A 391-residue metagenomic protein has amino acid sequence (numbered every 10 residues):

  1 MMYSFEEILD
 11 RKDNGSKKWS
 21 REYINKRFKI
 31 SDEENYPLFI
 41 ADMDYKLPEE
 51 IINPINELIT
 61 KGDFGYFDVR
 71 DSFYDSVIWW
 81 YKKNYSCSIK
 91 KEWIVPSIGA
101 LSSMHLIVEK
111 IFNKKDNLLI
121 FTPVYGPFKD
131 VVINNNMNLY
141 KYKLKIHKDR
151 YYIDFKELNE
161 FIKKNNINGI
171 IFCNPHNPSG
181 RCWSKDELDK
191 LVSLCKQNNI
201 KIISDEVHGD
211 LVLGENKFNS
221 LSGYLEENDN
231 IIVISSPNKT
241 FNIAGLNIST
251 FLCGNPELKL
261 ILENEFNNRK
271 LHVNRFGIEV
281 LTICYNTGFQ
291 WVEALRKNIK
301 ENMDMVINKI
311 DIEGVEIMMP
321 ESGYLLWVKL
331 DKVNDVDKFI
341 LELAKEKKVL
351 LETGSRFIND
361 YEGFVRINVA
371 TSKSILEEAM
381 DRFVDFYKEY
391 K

Functional and structural regions predicted by a protein language model:
M2-G99, L106, Y390-K391: N-terminal small-domain helix-loop-helix segment of the aminotransferase-like
L38, V77, I94, L118-L119 (+12 more regions): Generic structural signal for small/hydrophobic residues in well-ordered secondary structure, especially within
N53-P54, E227-K300: Conserved core segment of the aminotransferase class I/II
F64-S193, D210-L211, N216-L225: Conserved core of the PLP fold type I
I120, K141, I202-S204, L351-T353: Hydrophobic residues in well-ordered beta-strands that form the structural core
N135, N165, Q197-N198, N228 (+3 more regions): Helix C-cap/helix->beta junction micro-motif
E160, V333, E342-L351, F357-K391: PLP-dependent enzyme catalytic core of the Aspartate aminotransferase-like
T282, N298-I307, I317-K329, Y361: Conserved glycine-rich beta-strand-loop-beta hairpin in the small C-terminal domain of fold type I
